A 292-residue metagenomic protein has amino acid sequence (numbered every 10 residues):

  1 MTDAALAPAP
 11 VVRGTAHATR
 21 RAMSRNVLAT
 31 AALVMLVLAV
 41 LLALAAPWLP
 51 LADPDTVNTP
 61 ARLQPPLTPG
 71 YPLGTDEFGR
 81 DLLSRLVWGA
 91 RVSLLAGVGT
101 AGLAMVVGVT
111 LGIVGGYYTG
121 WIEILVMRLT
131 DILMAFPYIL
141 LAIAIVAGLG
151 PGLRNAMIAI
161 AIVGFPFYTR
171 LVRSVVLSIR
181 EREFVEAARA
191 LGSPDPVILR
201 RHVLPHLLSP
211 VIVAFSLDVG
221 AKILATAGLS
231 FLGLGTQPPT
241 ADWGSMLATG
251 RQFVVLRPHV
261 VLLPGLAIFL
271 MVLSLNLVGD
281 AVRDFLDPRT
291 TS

Functional and structural regions predicted by a protein language model:
M1-V109, I113-V114, G120-W121, R128 (+7 more regions): Gly/Trp-centered helix-boundary motif
A39-A43, I143-A147, I160-P166, L217 (+1 more regions): Alpha-helical transmembrane segments of multi-pass membrane proteins
A43, P47, I113-Y117, V146-G148 (+8 more regions): Transmembrane helix-loop junction
P72, D76, L82, V106 (+2 more regions): Generic hydrophobic transmembrane alpha-helix motif, especially the helices
R85, F184-L191, L199: Helix-loop-helix units of permease transmembrane domains in multi-pass membrane transporters, especially ABC
V92-A96, L111, E123-M127, R154-I158 (+5 more regions): Short alpha-helical transmembrane interface motifs in multi-pass membrane proteins
